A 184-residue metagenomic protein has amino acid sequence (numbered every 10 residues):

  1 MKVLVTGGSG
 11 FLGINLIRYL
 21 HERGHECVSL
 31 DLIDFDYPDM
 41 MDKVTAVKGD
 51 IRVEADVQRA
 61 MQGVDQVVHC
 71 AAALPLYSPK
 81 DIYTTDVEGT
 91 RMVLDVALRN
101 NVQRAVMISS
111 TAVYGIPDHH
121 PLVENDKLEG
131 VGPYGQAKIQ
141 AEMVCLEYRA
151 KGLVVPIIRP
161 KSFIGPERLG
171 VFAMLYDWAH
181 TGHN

Functional and structural regions predicted by a protein language model:
V3-R23: N-terminal Rossmann NAD(P)H-binding glycine-rich loop of SDR-like oxidoreductase domains
T6, L30, V67-A71, A105-T111 (+1 more regions): SDR active-site strand-loop-helix element
N15, Y19, V96, V144: Rossmann-fold NAD(P)-dependent oxidoreductase module
H25-D34: Conserved glycine-rich Rossmann-like NAD(P)H-binding loop of the short-chain dehydrogenase/reductase
G49-E88, V96, T111-I116: NAD(P)H-binding glycine-rich loop region in Rossmannoid oxidoreductase-like domains and their noncatalytic homologs
E88, M92-P133, Y148, P156: Conserved Rossmann-fold NAD(P)-dependent oxidoreductase catalytic core, especially the SDR/UDP-sugar
A137: Active-site helix of classical SDR
R149-N184: NAD(P)-dependent short-chain dehydrogenase/reductase
